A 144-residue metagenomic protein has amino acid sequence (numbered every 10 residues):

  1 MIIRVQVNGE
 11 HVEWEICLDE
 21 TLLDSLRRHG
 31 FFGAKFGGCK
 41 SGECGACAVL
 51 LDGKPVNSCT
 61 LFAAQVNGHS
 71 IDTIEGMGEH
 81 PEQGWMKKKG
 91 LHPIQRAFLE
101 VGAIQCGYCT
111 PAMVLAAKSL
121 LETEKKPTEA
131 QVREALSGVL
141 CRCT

Functional and structural regions predicted by a protein language model:
M1-T144: Signature of N-terminal electron-transfer/Fe-S-associated modules in redox systems
